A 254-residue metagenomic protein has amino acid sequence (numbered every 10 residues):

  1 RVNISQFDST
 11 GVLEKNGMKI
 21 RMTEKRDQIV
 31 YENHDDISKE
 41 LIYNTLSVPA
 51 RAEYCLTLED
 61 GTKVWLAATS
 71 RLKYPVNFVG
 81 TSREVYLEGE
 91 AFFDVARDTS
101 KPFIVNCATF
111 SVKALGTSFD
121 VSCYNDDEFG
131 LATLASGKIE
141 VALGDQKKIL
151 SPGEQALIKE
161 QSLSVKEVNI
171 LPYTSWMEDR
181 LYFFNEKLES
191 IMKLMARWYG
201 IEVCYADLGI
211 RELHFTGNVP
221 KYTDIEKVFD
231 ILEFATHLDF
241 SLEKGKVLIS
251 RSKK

Functional and structural regions predicted by a protein language model:
R1-K254: A residue-level detector for the "anchor" residue at the start of short, highly conserved motifs
